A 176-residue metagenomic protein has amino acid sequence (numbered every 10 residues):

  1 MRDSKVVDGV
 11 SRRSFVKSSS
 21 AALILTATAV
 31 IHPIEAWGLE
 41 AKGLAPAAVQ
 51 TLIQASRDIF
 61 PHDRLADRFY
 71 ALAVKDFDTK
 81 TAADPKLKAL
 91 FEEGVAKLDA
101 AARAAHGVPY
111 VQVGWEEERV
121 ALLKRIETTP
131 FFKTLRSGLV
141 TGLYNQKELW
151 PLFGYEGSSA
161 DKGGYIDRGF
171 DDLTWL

Functional and structural regions predicted by a protein language model:
D3-T26: N-terminal secretory signal peptides and thylakoid transit peptides that target proteins across membranes
D3-V6, E40, H106-P109: Residues marking the start of alpha-helices
K17, L44-A48, E127: Secondary-structure capping and boundary motifs in well-ordered enzyme cores
W37-L72: Immediate post-signal-peptide N-terminus of mature secreted/exported proteins
Q50-Q54, L72-L176: Mature-region segments of soluble proteins
